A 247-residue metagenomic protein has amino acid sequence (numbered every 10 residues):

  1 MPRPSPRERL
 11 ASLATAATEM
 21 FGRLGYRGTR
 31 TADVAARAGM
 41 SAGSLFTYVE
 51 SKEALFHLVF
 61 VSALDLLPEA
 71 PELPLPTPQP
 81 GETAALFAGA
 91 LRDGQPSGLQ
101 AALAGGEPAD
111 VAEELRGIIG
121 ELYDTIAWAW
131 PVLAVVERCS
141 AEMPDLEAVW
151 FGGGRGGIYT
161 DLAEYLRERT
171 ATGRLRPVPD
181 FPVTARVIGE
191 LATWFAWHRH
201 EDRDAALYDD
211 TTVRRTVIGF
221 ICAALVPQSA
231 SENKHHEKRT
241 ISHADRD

Functional and structural regions predicted by a protein language model:
M1-R3: Short Lys/Arg-rich basic patches
S12, M20-P68, E72: Helix-turn-helix
A14, H57, A112, R116-Y123 (+4 more regions): An amphipathic alpha-helix signature
V59-I118: Amphipathic alpha-helical linker/stalk segments
S62-L66, A70, D93, T125 (+4 more regions): Phosphate/oxyanion-binding loops and surfaces in catalytic or ligand/nucleic-acid-binding neighborhoods
G105, L133, R138, A148 (+4 more regions): Hydrophobic/aromatic-rich alpha-helical bundle segments in the mid-to-C-terminal region
P108-E137, D145-T172: Amphipathic alpha-helical packing segments from all-alpha helical-bundle domains
